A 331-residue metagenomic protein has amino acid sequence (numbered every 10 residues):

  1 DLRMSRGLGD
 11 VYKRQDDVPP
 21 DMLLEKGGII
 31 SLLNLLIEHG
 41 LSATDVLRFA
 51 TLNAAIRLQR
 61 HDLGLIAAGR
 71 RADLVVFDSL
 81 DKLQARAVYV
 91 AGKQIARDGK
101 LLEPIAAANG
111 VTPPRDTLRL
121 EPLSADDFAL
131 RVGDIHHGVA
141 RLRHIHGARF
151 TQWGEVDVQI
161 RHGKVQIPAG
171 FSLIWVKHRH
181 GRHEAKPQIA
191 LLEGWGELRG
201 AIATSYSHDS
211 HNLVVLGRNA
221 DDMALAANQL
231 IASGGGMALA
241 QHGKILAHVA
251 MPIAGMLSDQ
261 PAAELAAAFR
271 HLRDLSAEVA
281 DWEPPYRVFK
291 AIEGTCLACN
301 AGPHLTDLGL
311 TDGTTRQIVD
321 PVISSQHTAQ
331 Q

Functional and structural regions predicted by a protein language model:
D1-L8, Y12: Single conserved hydrophobic/aromatic residue that forms the stacking wall/gate of nucleotide- or nucleobase-binding
R6, D21-L23: Histidine/acidic-residue-rich, glycine-tolerant segments that coordinate divalent metal ions
D16-D17: Active-site metal-binding loops of divalent metal-dependent hydrolases
L24-G27, S31-E38, T44, R48-Q331: Active-site microenvironment of metallo-dependent hydrolases
